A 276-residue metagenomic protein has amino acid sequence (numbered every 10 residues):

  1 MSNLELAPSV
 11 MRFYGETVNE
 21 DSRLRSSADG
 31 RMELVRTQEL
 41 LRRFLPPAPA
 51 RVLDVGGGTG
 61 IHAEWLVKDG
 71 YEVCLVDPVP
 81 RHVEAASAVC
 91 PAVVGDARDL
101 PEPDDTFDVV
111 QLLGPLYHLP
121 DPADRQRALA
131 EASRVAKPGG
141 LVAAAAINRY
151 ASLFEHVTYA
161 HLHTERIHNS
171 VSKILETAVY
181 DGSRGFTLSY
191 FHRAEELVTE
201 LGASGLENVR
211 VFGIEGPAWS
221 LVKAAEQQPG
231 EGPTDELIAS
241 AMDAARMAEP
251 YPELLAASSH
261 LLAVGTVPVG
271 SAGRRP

Functional and structural regions predicted by a protein language model:
M1-A48, I61, W65, A85: Conserved class I S-adenosyl-L-methionine
L53, G60-D99: Class I SAM-dependent methyltransferase SAM/SAH-binding core
R98-V110: A short acidic, Gly/Pro-enriched loop at the edge of an enzyme's catalytic core that lines a small-molecule cofactor
V109-A123: A short SAM/SAH-binding and catalytic strip from SAM-dependent methyltransferases
Q126-L141: A short glycine-rich, Lys/Arg-flanked "PGG" loop and its adjoining helix->strand segment in the class I
L141-I174: Conserved class I S-adenosyl-L-methionine
L188-G205, V211: Short alpha-helix
S204, R210-P276: C-terminal lobe and adjacent flexible extensions of AdoMet/dcAdoMet transferase-like proteins
